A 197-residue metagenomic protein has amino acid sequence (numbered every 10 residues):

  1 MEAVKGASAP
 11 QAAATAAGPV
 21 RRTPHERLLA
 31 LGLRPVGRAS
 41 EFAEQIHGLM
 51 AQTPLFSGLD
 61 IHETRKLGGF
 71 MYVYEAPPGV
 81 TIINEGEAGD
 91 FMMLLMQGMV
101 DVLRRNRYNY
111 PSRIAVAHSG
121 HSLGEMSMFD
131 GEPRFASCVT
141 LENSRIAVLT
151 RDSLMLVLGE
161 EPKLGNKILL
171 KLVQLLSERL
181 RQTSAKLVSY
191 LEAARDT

Functional and structural regions predicted by a protein language model:
M1-T197: Cytosolic regulatory regions built on CNB/CRP/Popeye-like sensor folds
